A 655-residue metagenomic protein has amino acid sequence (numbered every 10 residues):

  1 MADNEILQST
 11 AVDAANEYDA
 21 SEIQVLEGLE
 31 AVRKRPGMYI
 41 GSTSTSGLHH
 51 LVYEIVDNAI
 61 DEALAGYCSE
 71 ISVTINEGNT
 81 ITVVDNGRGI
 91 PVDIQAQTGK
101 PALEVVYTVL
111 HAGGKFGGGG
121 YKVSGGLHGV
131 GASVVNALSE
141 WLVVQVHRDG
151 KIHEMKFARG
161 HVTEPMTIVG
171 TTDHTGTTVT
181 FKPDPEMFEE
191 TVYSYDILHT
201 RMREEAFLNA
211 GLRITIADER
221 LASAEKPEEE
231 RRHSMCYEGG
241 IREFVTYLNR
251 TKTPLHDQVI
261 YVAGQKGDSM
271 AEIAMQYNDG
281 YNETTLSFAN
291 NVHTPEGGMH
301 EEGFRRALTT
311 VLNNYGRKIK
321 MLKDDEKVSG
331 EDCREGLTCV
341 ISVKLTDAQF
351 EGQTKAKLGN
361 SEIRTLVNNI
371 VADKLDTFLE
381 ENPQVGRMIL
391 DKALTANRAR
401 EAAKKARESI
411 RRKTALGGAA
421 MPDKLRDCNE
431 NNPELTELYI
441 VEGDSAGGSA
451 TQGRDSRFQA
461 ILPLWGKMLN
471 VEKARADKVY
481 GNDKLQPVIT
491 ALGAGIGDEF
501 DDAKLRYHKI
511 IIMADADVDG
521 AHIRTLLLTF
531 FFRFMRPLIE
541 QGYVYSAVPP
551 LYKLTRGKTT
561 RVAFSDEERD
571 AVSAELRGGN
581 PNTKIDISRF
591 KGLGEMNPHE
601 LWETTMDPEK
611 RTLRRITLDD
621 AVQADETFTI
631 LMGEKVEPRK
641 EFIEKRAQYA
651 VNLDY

Functional and structural regions predicted by a protein language model:
M1-D19, L29, Y53, D61-A63 (+12 more regions): GHKL-family ATPase ATP-binding module
A20-R35: Mature N-terminal segment immediately following signal peptide/propeptide cleavage in secreted/periplasmic
K34-Y53: Conserved short strand/loop->alpha-helix "switch" segment adjacent to the catalytic nucleotide/phosphoryl-transfer site
R35, V179, W465-A476, Y480-G481: Gly-rich Lys/Arg/Thr-decorated short loops/hinges at beta-loop-alpha junctions or inter-strand turns that position
D61-E62, G89-I90, V518-D519: Residues immediately C-terminal
I90-G113: Short conserved segment of the HATPase_c
R398-G417, N432-E437, G448, Q452-R454 (+1 more regions): C-terminal interaction appendages of subunits in large macromolecular complexes
